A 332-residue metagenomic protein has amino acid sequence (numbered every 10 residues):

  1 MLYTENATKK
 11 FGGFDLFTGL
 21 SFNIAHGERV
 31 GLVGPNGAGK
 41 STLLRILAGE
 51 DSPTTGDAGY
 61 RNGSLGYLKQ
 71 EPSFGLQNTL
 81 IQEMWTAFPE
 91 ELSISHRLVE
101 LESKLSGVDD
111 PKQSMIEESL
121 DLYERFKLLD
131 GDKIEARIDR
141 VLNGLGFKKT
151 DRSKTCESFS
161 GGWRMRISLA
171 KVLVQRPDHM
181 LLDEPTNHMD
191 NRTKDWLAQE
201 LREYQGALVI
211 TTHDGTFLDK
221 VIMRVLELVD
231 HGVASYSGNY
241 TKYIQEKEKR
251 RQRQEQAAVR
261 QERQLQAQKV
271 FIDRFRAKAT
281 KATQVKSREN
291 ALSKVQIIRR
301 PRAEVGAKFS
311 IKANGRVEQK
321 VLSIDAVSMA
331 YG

Functional and structural regions predicted by a protein language model:
M1-A258, V305, I311-G332: ABC ATP-binding cassette signature C-motif
E246-F271, F275-R302: Intracellular alpha-helical coupling/juxtamembrane segments of multi-pass membrane proteins
